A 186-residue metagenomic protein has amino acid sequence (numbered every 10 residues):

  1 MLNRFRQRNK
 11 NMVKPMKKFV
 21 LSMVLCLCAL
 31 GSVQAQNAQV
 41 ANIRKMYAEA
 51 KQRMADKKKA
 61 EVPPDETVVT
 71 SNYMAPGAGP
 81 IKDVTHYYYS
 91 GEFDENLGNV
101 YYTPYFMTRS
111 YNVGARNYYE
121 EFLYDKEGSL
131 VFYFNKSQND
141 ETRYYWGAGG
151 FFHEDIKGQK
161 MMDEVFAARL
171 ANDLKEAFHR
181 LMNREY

Functional and structural regions predicted by a protein language model:
N3, M12-F19: Positively charged n-region of N-terminal signal peptides that target proteins for export
S22-A29: Bacterial N-terminal signal peptides
G31-A35: Sec/Tat signal peptide C-region and signal peptidase I cleavage site
Q36-V84, G91-D94, D140-Y186: Long terminal segments
D65-V69, V100-T108, G128-Y133: Short, hydrophobic/aromatic-rich segments at coil-to-beta transitions
R109-V113, F134-S137, I156-K157: Beta-turn initiation residues at beta-strand->coil junctions
A115-E120, S137-E141: Short, surface-exposed coil-to-beta transition loops
